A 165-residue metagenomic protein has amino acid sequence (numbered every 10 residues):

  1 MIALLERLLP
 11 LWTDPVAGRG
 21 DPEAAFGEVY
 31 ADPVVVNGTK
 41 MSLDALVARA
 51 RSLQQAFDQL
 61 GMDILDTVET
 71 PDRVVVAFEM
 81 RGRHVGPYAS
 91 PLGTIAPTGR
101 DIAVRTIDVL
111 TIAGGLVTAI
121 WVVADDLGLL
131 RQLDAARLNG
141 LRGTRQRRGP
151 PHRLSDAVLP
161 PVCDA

Functional and structural regions predicted by a protein language model:
M1-A165: C-terminal and inter-domain tail/linker signature
